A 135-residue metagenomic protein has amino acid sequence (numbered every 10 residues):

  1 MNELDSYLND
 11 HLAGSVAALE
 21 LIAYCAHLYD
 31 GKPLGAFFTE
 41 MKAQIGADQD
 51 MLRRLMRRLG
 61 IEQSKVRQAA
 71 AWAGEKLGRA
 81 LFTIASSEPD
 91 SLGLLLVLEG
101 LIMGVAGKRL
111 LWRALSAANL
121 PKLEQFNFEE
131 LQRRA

Functional and structural regions predicted by a protein language model:
M1, D5, G31, G35 (+2 more regions): Active-site oxyanion-binding pockets that recognize sulfate/phosphate
M1-N2, S6, R54, W72-R79 (+3 more regions): Terminal, compositionally biased segments
N2-I45: Long, hydrophobic N-terminal alpha-helical segment
L8-A26, E75-L123: Acidic/histidine-rich alpha-helical segments that form the ligand environment of transition-metal centers
N9, G35-A43, R67, E99 (+1 more regions): Short, charged, amphipathic alpha-helical segments
D10, G14-A17, E40, Q44-A47 (+5 more regions): Charged, amphipathic alpha-helical oligomerization/scaffolding segments
Y24-A36, L59-G60, A114-E129: Inter-helical turn/loop segments and adjacent helix faces that build the functional surface of alpha-helical bundle
A36-K76: Conserved alpha-helical segments that form or flank metal/cofactor-binding pockets of metalloenzymes
